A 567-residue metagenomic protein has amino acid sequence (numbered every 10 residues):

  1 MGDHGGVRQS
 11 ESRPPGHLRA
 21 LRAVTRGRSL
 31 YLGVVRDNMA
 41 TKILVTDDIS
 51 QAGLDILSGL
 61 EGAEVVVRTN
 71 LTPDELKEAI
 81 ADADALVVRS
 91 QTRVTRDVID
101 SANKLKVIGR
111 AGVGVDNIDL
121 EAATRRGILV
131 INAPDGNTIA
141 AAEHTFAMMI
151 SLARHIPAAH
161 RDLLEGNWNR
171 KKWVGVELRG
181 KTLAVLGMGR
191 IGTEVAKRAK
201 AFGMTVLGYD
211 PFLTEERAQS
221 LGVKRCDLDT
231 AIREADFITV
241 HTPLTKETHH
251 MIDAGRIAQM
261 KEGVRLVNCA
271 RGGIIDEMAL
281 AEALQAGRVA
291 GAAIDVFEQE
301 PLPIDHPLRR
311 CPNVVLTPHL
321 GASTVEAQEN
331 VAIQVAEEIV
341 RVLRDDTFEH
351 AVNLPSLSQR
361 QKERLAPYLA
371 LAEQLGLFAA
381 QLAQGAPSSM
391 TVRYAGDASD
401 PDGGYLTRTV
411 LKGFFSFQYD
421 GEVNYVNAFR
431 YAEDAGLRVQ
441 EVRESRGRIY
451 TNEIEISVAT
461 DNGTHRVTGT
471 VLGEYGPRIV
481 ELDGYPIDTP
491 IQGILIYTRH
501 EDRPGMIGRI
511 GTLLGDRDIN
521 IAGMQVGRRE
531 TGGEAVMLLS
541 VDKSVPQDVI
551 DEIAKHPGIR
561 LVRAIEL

Functional and structural regions predicted by a protein language model:
G2-R8, H17: Low-complexity basic/metal-binding stretches
V35-I131, D253-G255: An N-terminal-biased, well-structured beta-alpha scaffold segment characteristic of Rossmann-like dinucleotide-binding
R68-T69, R89, A111-G112, I128-I139 (+4 more regions): Short beta->alpha connector loops at strand-helix junctions that form conserved, small/polar/Pro-enriched
T92-I99, P211-P307: Rossmann-like adenosine-cofactor binding region
R126, P134-T182, L186, R190 (+3 more regions): Phosphate-binding beta-alpha-beta segment of Rossmann-like dinucleotide-binding domains, i.e., the NAD(P)
R126, V130-I131, A254, E262-L382 (+2 more regions): Rossmann-like dinucleotide-binding domain for NAD(H)/NADP(H)
A142-R161, K181, K197-M204, I333-D346 (+1 more regions): Oxidoreductase and adenylate-handling cofactor-binding alpha/beta cores
S356-S358, K362-L567: A conserved regulatory-domain signal marking ACT and ACT-like small-molecule sensing domains and adjacent regulatory
